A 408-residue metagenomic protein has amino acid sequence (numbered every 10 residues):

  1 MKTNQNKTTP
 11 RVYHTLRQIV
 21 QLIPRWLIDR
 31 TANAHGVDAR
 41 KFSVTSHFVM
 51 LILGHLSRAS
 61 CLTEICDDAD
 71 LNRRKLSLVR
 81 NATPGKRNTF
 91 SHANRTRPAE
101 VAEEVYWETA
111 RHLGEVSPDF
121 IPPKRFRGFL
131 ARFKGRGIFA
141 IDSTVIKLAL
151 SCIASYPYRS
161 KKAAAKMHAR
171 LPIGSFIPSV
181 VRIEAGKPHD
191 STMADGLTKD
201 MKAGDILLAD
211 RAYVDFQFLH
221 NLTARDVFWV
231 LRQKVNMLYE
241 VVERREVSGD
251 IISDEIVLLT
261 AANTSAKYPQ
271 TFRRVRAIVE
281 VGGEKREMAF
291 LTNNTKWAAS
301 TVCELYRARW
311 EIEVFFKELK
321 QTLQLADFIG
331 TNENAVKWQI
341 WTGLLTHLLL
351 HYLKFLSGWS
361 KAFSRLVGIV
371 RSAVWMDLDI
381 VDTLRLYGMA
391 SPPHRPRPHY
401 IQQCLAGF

Functional and structural regions predicted by a protein language model:
M1-E64, D68-A69, R97, E104-V105 (+6 more regions): Single, function-defining residue in the core of a domain
D70-R80, M193-A194: Glycine-rich loop/turn
L78-R97: Major-groove recognition helix of helix-turn-helix-like DNA-binding domains
D119-P123: Phosphate-interacting basic helix/loop segments used at nucleotide- and nucleic-acid interfaces
Y156: Conserved mixed alpha/beta core segments that line enzyme active sites in large multi-domain catalysts
